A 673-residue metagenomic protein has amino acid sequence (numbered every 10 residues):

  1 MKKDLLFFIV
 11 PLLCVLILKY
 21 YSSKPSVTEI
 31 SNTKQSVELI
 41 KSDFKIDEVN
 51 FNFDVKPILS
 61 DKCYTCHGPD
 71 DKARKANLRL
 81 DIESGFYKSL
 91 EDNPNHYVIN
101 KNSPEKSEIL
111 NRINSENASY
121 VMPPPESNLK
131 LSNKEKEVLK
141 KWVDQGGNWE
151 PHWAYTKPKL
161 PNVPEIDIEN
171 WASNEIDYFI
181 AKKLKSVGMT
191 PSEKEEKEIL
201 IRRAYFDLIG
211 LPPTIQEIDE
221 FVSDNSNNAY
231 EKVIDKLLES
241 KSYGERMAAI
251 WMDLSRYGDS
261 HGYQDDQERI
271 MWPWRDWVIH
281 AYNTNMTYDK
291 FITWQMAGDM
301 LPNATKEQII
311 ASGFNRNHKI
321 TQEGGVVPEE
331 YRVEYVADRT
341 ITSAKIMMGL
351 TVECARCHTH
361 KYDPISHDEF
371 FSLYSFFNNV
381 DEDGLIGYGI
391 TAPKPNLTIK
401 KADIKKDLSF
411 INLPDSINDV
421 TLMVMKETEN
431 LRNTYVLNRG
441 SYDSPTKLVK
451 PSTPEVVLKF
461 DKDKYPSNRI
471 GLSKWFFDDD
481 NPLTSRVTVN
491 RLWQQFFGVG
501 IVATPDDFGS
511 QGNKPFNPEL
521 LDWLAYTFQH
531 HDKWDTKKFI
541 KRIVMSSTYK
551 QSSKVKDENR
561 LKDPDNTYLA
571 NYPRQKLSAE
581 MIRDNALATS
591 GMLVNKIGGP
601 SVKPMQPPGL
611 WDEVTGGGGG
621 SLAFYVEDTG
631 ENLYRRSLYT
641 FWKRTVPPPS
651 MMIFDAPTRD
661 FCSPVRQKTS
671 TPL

Functional and structural regions predicted by a protein language model:
D4, V15-K140, D144-D177, A181-K182 (+9 more regions): Solvent-exposed helix-loop boundary motif
L5-F7, P11-K19, A229-H367, L373-Y374 (+1 more regions): Extended surface/linker regions that mediate inter-domain or inter-protein docking in multi-component redox
F44, E48, R332, V336-R339 (+5 more regions): Alpha-helix N-cap/helix-initiation motif
Y64, S107-N111, K141, R202 (+15 more regions): Generic alpha-helical structural context detector
H67-R74, G147-P151, S242, R246-M247 (+7 more regions): Proline-centered turn/helix-capping motifs that create local helix->coil transitions or kinks
D167-R203, D207-S242, G258-P302, D363-S366 (+3 more regions): Primarily short, surface-exposed interaction patches in extracytoplasmic proteins
Q322-P328, R636, K643-D655: Active-site Gly/Thr loop motif
